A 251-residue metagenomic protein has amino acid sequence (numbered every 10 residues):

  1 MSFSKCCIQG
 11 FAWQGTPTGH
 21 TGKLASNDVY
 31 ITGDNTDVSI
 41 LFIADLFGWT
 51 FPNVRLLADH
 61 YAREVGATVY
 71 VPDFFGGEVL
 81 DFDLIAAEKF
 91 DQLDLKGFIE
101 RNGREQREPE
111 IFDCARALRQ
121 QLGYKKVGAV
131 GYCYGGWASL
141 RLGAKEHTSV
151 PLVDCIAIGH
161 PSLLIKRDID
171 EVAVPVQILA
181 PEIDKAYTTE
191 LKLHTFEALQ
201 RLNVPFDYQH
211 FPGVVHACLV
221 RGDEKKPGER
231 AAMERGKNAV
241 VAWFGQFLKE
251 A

Functional and structural regions predicted by a protein language model:
M1-A251: N-terminal cap/leader regions of alpha/beta-hydrolase-fold enzymes, predominantly small-molecule hydrolases
